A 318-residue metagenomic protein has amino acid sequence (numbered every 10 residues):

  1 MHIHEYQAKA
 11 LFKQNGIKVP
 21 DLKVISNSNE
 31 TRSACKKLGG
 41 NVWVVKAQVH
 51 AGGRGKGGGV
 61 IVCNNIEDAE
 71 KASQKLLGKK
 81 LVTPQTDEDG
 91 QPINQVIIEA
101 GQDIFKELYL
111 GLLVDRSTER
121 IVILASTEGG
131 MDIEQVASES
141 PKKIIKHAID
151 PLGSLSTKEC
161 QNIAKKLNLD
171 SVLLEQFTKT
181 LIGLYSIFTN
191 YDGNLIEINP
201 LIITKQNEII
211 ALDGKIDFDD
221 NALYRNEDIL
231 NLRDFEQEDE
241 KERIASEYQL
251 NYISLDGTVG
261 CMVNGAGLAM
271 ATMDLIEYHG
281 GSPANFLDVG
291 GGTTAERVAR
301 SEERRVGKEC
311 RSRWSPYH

Functional and structural regions predicted by a protein language model:
M1-K37, N41-V42: A conserved helix-loop-beta module that forms one wall/lid of the active-site cleft in ATP-utilizing catalytic domains
E5-A8, F12, L38-G55, T83-D103 (+3 more regions): ATP-grasp fold ATP-binding core
V19-L22, V45-Q74, Y109, D132-I133 (+2 more regions): Glycine-rich phosphate-binding loop of ATP-grasp-fold ATP-dependent ligases
D87-I145: Hydrophobic alpha-helical hairpins/lids featuring a short glycine-rich hinge
E159-L201: A long amphipathic alpha-helix within ATP-dependent nucleotide-binding catalytic cores
K205-V259: Acidic, glycine-rich loop-and-beta core segments that form the ion-binding/anion-interacting portion of active sites
C261, A266-R297: Short glycine-cluster motifs
E303, G307-H318: Positively charged, low-complexity/disordered segments
